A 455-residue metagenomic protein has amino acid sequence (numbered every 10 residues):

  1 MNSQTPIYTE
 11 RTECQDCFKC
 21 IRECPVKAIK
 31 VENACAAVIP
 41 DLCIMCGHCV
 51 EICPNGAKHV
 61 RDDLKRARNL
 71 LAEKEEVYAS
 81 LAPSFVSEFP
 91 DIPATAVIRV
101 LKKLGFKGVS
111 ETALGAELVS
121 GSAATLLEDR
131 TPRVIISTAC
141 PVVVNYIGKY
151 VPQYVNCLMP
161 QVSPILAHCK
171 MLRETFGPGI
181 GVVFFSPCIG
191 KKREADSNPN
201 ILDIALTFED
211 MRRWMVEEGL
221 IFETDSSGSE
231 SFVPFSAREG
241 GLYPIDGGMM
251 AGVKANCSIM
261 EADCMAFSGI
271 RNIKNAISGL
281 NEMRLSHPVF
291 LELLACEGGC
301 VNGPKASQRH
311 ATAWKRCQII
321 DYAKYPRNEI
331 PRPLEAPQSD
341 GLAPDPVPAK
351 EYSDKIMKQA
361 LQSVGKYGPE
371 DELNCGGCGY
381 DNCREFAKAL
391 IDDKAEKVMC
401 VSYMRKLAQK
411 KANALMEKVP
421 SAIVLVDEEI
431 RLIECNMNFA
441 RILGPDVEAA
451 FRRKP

Functional and structural regions predicted by a protein language model:
N2, P6-Y8, Q15-I39, I44 (+3 more regions): Iron-sulfur cluster-binding cysteine motifs and their immediate structural context in ferredoxin-like electron-transfer
T9, A79-A82, A422-L425: Short glycine-rich or small-residue beta-strand-to-loop segments that form or flank ligand, phosphate, metal/Fe-S
R61-Q362, G368, D381-L390: Iron-sulfur-associated redox domains of electron-transfer enzymes in respiratory and anaerobic energy metabolism
Y367, G376, L415-M416: Replace "in large, NTP-powered and nucleic-acid-processing enzymes" with "in large, NTP-powered factors and other
A395-S402: Intrinsic disorder at enzyme termini
A408-I442: Sensory modules in modular signal-transduction proteins
A440-P455: PAS and related sensory helical modules
